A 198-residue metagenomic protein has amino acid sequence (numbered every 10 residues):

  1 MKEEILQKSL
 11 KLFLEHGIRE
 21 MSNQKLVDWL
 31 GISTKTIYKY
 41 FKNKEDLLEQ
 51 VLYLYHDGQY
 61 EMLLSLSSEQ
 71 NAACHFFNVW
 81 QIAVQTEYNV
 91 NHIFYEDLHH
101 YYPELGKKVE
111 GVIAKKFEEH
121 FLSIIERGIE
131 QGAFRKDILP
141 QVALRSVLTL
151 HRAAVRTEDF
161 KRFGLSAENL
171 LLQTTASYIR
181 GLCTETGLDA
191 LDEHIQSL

Functional and structural regions predicted by a protein language model:
M1-S9, L26, V51-Y55, Q59 (+1 more regions): Generic hydrophobic, amphipathic alpha-helix propensity
E4, L12-D46, Q50: Helix-turn-helix
K8-L12, I82: Short amphipathic alpha-helical elements of helix-turn-helix/winged-helix folds
Q50, E61-I93, L144-V147: Hydrophobic alpha-helical connector segments
L66, F94-L98, A154, E158-K161: Secondary-structure edge/capping motif, primarily at the C-terminal ends of alpha-helices and the immediately following
F77, L122-E126, P140-L148, D192: Short, well-structured alpha-helical segments
Y88-L122, I129-F134, Q141-V142: Short secondary-structure transition hinges
S123-R127, G164-L198: C-terminal peripheral helix-coil segments that are non-catalytic and often amphipathic
